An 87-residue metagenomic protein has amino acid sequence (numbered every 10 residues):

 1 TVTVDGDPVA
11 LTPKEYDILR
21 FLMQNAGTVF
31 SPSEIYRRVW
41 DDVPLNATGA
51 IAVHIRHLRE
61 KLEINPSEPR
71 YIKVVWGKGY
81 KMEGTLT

Functional and structural regions predicted by a protein language model:
T1, G6-P13, D17-K78: Positively charged, aromatic-enriched patches within helix-turn-helix-type DNA-binding elements, predominantly
K81-T87: C-terminal edge and immediately downstream basic/flexible tail or linker adjoining helix-turn-helix-like DNA-binding
